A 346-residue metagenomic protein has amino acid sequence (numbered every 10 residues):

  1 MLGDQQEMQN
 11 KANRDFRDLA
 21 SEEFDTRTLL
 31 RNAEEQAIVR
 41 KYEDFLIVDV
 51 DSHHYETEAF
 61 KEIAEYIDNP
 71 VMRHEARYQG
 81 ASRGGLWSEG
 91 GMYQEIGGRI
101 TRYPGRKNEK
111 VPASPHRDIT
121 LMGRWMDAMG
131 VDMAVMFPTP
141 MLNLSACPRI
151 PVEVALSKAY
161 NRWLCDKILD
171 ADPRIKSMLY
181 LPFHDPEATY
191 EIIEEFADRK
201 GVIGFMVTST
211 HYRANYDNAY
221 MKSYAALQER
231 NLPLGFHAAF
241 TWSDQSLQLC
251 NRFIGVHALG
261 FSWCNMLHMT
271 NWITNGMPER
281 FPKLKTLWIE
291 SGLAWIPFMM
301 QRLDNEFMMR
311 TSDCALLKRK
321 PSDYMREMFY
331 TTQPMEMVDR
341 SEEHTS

Functional and structural regions predicted by a protein language model:
M1-S346: Helix-coil boundary/capping segments in enzymes
